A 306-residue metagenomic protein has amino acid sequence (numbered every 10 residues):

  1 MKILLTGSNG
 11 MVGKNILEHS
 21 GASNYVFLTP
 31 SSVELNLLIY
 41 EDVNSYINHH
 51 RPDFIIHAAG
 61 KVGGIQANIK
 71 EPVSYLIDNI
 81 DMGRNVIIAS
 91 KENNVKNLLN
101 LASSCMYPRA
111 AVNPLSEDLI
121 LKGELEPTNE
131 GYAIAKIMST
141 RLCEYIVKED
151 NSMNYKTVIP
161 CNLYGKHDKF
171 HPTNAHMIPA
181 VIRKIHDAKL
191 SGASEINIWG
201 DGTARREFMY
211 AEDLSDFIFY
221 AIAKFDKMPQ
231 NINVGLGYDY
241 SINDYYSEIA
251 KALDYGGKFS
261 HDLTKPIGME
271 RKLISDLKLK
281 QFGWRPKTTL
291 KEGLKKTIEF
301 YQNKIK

Functional and structural regions predicted by a protein language model:
M1-I3: Extreme N-terminal starter segment of soluble prokaryotic enzymes
T6, P30, I55-A59, L98-S104 (+1 more regions): SDR active-site strand-loop-helix element
T6-G7, M11, N15-H19, D187-K306: C-terminal substrate-binding subdomain of Rossmann-fold SDR/epimerase-dehydratase oxidoreductases
G21, Y25-S45: Adenosine-cofactor binding site in Rossmann-like domains, unifying the SAM/SAH pocket of S-adenosylmethionine-dependent
Y40-I80, E92: NAD(P)H-binding glycine-rich loop region in Rossmannoid oxidoreductase-like domains and their noncatalytic homologs
R84-N129, K156: Conserved Rossmann-fold NAD(P)-dependent oxidoreductase catalytic core, especially the SDR/UDP-sugar
A110-L119, R141-I222, G237, Y246-L253: NAD(P)-dependent short-chain dehydrogenase/reductase
G131, A135-M138: Active-site helix of classical SDR
